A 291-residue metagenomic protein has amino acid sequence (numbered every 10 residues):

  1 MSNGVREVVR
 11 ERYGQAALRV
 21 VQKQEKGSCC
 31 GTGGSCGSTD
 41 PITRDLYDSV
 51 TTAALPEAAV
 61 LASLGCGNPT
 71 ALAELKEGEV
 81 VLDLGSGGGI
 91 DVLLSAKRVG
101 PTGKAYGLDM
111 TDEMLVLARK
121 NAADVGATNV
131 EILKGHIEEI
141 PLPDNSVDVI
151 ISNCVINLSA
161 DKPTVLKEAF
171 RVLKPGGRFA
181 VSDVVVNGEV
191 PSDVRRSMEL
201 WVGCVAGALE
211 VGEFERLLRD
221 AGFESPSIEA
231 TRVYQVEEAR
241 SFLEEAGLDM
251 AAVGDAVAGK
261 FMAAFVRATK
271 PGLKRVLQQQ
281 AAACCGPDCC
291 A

Functional and structural regions predicted by a protein language model:
M1-R44: N-terminal auxiliary segments of SAM/dcSAM-dependent transferases
A16-V21, L217-A291: C-terminal lobe and adjacent flexible extensions of AdoMet/dcAdoMet transferase-like proteins
L61, C66-N68, K76-E139, T164: Class I SAM-dependent methyltransferase SAM/SAH-binding core
V81, I150-I151: Hydrophobic beta-strand segment of the Class I
S95, C154, A169-F170, L218: Class I S-adenosylmethionine-dependent transferase superfamily signal
V99-G100, S159-A160, L173-P175: Helix-to-beta-strand junctions that scaffold the AdoMet/dcAdoMet cofactor pocket in Class I SAM-dependent enzymes
P163-R178: A short glycine-rich, Lys/Arg-flanked "PGG" loop and its adjoining helix->strand segment in the class I
V185-V205, R216: Short, glycine-/aromatic-enriched active-site segment of Class I SAM-dependent methyltransferases
